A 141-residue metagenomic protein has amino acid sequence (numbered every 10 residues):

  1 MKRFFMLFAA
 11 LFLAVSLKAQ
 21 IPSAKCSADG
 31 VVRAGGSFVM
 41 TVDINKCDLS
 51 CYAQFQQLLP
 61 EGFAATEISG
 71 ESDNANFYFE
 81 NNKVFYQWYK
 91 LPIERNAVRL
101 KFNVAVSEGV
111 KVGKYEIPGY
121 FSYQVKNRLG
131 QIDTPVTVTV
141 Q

Functional and structural regions predicted by a protein language model:
K2-A10: Sec-dependent signal peptide recognition, specifically the positively charged N-region followed immediately by
A10-K18: Hydrophobic h-region of N-terminal signal peptides that target proteins for export in Gram-negative bacteria
A19-R33, F77-F79: Low-complexity, acidic Ser/Thr/Pro/Gly-rich terminal tails and inter-domain linkers that flank the onset of structured
G30-C51: Short beta-strand elements of extracellular/lumenal beta-sandwich folds
N45-S50, L58-G62, S107-G109: Short solvent-exposed strand-capping/beta-turn motif centered on an Asx-Ser/Thr pair
Y52-L91, T134-V136: A surface/secretory-pathway sequence property marking extracellular, secreted, or lumenal proteins enriched
L91-G113: Low-complexity, intrinsically disordered segments enriched in Ser/Thr together with acidic residues
A105-V136: Serine/threonine-enriched low-complexity regions used as flexible
